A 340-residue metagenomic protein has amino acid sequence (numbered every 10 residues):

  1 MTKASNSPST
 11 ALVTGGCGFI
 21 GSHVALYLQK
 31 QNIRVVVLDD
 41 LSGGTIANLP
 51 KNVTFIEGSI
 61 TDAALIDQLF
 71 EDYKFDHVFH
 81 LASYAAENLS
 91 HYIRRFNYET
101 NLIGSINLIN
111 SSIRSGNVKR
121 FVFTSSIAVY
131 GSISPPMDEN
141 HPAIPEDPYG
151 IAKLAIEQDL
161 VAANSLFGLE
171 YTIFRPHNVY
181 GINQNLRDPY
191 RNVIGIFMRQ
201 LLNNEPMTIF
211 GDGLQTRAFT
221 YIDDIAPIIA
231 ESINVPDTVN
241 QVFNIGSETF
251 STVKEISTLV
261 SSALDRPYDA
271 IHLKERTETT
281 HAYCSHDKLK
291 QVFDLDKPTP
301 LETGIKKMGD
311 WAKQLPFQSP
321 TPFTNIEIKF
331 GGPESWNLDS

Functional and structural regions predicted by a protein language model:
M1-P176, L315, G331-G332, W336: N-terminal Rossmann-like NAD(P)+-binding domain of SDR-like oxidoreductases, especially those catalyzing
K3, L202-S340: C-terminal substrate-binding subdomain of Rossmann-fold SDR/epimerase-dehydratase oxidoreductases
R94, L186-R187: Active-site loop immediately N-terminal to the catalytic Tyr-X3-Lys motif of short-chain dehydrogenase/reductase
Y98, E146-L154, D188-G195, F219 (+1 more regions): Short-chain dehydrogenase/reductase
L108, L160, F197, L289-K290: Structural element of the ATP-grasp superfamily
S132-I133, I182-Q184, T280, K288: Short beta-loop-alpha junction of Rossmann-like oxidoreductase domains
A155, D159, A163, V193 (+3 more regions): Hydrophobic alpha-helix immediately C-terminal to the catalytic Tyr-X-X-X-Lys motif of short-chain
